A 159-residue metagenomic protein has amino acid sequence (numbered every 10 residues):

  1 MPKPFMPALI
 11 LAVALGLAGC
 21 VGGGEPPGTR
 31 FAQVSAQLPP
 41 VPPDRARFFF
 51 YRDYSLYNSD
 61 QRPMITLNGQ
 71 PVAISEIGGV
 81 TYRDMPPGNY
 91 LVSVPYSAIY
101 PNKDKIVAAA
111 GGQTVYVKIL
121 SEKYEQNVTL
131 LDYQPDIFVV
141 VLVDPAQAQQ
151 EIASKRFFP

Functional and structural regions predicted by a protein language model:
M1-C20: Sec-dependent bacterial lipoprotein signal peptides
C20-P159: Short loop/turn and low-complexity linker motifs enriched in small/turn-promoting residues
